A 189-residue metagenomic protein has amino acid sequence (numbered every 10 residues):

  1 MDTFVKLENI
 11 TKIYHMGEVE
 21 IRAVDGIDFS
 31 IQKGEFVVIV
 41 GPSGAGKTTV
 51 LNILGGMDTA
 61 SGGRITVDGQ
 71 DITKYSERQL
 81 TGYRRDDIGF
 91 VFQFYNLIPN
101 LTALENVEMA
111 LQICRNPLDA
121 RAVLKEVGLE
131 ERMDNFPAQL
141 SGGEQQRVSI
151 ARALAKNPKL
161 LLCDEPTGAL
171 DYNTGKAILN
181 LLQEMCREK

Functional and structural regions predicted by a protein language model:
T3-K189: ABC family nucleotide-binding domain
